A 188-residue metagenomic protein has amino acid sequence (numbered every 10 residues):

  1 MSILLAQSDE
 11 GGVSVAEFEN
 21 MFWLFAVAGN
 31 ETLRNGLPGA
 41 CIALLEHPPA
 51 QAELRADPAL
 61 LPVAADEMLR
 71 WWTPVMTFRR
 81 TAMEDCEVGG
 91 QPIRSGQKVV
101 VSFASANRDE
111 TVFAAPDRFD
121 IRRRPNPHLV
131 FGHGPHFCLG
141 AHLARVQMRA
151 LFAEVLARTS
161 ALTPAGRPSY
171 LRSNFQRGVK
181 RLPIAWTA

Functional and structural regions predicted by a protein language model:
M1-A188: Cytochrome P450
